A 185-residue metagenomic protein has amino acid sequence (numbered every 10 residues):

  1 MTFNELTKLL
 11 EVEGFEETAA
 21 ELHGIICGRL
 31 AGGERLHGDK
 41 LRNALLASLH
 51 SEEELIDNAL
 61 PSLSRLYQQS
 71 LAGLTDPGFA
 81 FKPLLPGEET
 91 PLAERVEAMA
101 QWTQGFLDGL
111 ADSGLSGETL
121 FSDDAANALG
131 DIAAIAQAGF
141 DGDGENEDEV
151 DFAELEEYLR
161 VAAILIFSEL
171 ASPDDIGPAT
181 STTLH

Functional and structural regions predicted by a protein language model:
M1-T103, L107-H185: Domain-length accessory/inserted modules outside core catalytic folds
